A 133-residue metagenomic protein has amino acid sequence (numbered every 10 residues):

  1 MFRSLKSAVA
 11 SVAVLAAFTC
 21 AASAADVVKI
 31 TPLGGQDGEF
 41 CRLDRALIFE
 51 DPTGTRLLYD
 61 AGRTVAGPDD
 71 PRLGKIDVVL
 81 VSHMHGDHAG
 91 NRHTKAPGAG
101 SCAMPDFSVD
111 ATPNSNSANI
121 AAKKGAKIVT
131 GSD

Functional and structural regions predicted by a protein language model:
M1-V12: Bacterial N-terminal signal peptides that target proteins for export
A10, V14-C20: Hydrophobic alpha-helical targeting segments used for export or membrane insertion
C20-D26: Sec/Tat signal peptide C-region and signal peptidase I cleavage site
V27-T31: Short, hydrophobic/aromatic-rich segments at coil-to-beta transitions
L33-G35, G131: Conserved beta-strand termini and adjacent loop/short-helix elements that scaffold enzyme active sites in alpha/beta
G35-A118: Pre-active-site segment of Zn-dependent metallo-hydrolases
A122: Anion (oxyanion) recognition and catalysis
A126-D133: Short internal beta-strands
